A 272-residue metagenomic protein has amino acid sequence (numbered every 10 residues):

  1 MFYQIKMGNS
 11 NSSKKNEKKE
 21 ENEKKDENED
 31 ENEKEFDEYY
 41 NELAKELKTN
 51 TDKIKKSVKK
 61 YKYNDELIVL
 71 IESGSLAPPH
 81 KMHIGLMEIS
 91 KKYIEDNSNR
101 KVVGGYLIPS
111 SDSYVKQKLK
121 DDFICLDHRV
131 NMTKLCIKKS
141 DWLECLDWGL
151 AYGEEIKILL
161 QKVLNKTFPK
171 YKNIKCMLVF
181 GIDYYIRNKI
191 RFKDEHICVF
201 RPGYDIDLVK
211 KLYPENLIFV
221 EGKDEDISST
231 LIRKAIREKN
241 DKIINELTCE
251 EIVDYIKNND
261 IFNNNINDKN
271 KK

Functional and structural regions predicted by a protein language model:
F2-K15, E29-K272: Nucleotidyltransferase catalytic core that binds NTPs
K18-K19, K24-K25: Compositionally biased low-complexity segments enriched in polar/charged residues
